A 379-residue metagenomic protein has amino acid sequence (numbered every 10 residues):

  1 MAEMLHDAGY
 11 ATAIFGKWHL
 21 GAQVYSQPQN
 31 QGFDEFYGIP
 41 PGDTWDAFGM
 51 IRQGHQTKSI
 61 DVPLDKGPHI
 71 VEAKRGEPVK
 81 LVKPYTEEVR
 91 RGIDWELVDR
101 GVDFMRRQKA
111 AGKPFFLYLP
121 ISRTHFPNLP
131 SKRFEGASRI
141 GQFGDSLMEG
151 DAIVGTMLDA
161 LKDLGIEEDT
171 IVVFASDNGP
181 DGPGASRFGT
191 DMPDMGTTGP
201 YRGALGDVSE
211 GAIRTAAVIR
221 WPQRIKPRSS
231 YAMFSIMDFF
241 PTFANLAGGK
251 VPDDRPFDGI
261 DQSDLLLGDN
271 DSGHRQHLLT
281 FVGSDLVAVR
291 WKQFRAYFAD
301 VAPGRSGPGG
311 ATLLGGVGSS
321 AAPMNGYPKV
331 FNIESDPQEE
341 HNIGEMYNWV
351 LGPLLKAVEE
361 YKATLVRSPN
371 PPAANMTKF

Functional and structural regions predicted by a protein language model:
M1-K329, P337-F379: Formylglycine-dependent sulfatase
